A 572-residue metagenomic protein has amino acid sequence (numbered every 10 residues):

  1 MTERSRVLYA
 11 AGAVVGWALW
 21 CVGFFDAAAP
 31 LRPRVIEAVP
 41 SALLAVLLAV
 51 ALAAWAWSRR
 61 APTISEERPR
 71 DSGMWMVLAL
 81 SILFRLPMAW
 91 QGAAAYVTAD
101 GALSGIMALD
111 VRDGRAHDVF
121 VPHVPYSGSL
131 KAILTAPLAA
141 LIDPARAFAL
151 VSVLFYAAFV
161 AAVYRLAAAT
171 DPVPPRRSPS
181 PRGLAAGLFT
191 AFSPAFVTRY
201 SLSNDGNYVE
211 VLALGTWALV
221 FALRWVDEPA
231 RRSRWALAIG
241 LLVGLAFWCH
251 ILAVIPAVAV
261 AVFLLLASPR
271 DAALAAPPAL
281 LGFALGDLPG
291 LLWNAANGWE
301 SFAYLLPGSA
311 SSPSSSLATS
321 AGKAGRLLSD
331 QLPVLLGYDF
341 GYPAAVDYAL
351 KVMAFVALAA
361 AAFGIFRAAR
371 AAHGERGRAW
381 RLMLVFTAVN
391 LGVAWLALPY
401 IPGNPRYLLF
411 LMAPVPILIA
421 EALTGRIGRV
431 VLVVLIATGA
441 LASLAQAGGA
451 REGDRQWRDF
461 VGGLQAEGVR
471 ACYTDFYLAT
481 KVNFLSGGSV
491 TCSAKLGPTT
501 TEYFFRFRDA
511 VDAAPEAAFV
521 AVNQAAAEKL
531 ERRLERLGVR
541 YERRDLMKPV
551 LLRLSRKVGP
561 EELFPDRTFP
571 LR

Functional and structural regions predicted by a protein language model:
T2-S5, I64-R70, P174-S178, E228-S233 (+3 more regions): Membrane-interface helix-loop-helix junctions at transmembrane boundaries of multi-pass membrane enzymes, predominantly
A10, W75, L280-A284, M353-A357 (+2 more regions): Signature aromatic-anchored transmembrane alpha helix within multi-pass, membrane-resident enzymes that catalyze glycan
I36-L43, Y348-L358, R378-R426: Hydrophobic/aromatic-rich transmembrane helices and adjacent perimembrane loops
W90-A99, R112-A136, I142-R146: Membrane-proximal lumenal/periplasmic loop motifs of glycosylation machinery
R146, L150-R176, V197, W217-V220: Transmembrane-helix motifs of polytopic, lipid-linked glycan transferases
R176, T216-A238, A246, R270 (+1 more regions): Membrane-interface transmembrane helices that cradle and orient dolichyl/undecaprenyl
R234-H250, V260-F263, G282-L285: Membrane-interface alpha helices of multi-pass inner-membrane proteins
I255-A284: Perimembrane helix-loop-helix junctions
